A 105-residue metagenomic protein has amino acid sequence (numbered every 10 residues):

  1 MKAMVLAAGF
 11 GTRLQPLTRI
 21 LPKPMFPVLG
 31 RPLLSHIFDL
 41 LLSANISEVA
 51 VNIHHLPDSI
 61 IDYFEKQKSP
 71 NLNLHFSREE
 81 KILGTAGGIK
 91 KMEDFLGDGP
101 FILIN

Functional and structural regions predicted by a protein language model:
M1-R19: N-terminal nucleotide-binding beta1-loop-alpha1 segment
K2-V5, R31-N105: Conserved N-terminal catalytic core of the sugar/cofactor nucleotidyltransferase
G11, Q15, F26, K90: Nucleotide phosphate-binding site architecture
T12, K23, D58: Glycine-centered loop/turn positions within well-structured domains that cap or flank conserved ligand/cofactor-binding
T18-I20, N73-L74: Short glycine/proline- and charge-enriched loop/turn segments that cap or connect secondary-structure elements
I20-S35: Short catalytic helix/loop segments, enriched in acidic residues and glycine and frequently bearing histidine
